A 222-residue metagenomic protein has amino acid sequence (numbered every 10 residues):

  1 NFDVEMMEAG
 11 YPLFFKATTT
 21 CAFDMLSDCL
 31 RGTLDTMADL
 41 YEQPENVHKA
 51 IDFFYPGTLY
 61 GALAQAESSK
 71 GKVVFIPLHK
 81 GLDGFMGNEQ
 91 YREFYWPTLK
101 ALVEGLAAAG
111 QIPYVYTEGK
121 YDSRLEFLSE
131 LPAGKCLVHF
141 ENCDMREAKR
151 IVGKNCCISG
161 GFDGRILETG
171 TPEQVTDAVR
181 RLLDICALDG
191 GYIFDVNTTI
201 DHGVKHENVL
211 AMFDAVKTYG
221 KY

Functional and structural regions predicted by a protein language model:
N1-Y222: Active-site loop segments of alpha/beta catalytic cores
